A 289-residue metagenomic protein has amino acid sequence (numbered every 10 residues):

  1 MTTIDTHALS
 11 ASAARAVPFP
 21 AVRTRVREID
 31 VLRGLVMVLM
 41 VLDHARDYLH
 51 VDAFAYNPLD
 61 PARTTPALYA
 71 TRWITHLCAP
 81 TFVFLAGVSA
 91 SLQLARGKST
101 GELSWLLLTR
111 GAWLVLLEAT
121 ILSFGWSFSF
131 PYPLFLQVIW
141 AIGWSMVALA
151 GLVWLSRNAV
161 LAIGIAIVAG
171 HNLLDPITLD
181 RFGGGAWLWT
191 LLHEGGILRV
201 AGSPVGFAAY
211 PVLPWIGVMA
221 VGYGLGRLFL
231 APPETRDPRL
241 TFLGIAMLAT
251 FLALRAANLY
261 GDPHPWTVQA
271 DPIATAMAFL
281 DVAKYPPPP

Functional and structural regions predicted by a protein language model:
T2-P289: Alpha-helical transmembrane segments and their immediate juxtamembrane cytosolic regions
